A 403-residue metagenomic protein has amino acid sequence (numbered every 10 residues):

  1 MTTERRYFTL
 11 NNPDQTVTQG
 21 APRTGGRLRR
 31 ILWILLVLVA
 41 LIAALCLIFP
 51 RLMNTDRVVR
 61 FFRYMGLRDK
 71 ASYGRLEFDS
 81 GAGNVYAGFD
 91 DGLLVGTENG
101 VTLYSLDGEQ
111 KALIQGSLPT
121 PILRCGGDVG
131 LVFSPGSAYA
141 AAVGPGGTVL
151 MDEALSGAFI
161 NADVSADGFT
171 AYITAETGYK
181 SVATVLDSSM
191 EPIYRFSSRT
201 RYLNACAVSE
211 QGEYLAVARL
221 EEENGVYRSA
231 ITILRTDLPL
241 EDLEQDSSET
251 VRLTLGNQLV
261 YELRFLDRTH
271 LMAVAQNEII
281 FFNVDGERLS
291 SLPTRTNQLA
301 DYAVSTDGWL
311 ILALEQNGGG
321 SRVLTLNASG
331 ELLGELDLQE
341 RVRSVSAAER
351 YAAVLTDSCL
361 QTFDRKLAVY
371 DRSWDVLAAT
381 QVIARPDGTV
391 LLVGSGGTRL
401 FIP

Functional and structural regions predicted by a protein language model:
Y7-D128, V132-A138, A142-V143, M151: N-terminal "mature head" segments of proteins
R29, Y73-A87, G116-D128, S156-G168 (+6 more regions): Repeated scaffold domains used in trafficking and secretory/extracellular systems, primarily beta-propellers
P50, G100-T102, A138-A142, G178-T184 (+5 more regions): Structural motif
R63-F78, D107-Q115, G147-A154, E191-S197 (+4 more regions): A short beta-strand motif characteristic of beta-propeller blades
V95, V132, Y172-I173, A216-A218 (+4 more regions): Residue position within the beta-strands of beta-propeller blades
L113-A218: Non-cytosolic head/periplasmic domains of membrane-anchored proteins
Y179-V274, E278: Solenoidal tandem-repeat scaffolds enriched in leucines and small polar residues
N283-D375: Intrinsically disordered, low-complexity segments enriched in Gly and acidic/Ser/Thr residues that form flexible
